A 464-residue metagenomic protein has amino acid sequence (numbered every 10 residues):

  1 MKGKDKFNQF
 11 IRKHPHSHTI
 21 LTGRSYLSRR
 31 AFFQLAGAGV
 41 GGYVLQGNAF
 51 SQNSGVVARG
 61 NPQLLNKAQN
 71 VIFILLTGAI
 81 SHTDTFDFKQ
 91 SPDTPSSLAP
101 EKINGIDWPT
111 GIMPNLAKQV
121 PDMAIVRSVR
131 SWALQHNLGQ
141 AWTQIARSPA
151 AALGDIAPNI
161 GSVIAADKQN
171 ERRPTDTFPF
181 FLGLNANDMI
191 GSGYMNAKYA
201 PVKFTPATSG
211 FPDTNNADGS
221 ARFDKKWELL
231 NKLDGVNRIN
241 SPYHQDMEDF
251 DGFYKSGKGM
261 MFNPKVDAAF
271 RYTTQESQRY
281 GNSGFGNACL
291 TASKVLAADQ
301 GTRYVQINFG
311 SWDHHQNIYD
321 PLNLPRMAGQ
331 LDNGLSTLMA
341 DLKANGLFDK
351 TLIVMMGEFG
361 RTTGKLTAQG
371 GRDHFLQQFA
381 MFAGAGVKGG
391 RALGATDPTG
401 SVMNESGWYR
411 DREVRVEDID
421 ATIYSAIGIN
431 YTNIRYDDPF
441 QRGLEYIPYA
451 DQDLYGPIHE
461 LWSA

Functional and structural regions predicted by a protein language model:
K2-A464: Ligand-binding pockets and gating/stacking loops
